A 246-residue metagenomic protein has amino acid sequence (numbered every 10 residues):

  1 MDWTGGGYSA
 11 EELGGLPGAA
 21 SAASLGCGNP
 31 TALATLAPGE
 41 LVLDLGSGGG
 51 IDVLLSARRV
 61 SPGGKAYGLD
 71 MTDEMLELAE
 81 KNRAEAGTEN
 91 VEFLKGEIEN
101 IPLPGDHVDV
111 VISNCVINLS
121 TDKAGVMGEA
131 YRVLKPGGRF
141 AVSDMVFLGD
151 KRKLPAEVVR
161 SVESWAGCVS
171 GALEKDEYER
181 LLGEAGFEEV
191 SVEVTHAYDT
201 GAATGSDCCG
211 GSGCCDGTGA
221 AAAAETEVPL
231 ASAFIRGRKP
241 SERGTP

Functional and structural regions predicted by a protein language model:
D2-L41, L55, R59: Conserved alpha-helix/loop element of class I SAM-dependent methyltransferases that forms part of the SAM/SAH-binding
P38, E99-V110: A short acidic, Gly/Pro-enriched loop at the edge of an enzyme's catalytic core that lines a small-molecule cofactor
T72-E74: Conserved SAM/SAH-binding beta-strand->alpha-helix loop
A86-E99: Conserved SAM-binding strand-loop segment of SAM-dependent methyltransferases
A124-R139: A short glycine-rich, Lys/Arg-flanked "PGG" loop and its adjoining helix->strand segment in the class I
K151-V169: Short, glycine-/aromatic-enriched active-site segment of Class I SAM-dependent methyltransferases
S170-G186: Short alpha-helix
G183-P246: C-terminal lobe and adjacent flexible extensions of AdoMet/dcAdoMet transferase-like proteins
